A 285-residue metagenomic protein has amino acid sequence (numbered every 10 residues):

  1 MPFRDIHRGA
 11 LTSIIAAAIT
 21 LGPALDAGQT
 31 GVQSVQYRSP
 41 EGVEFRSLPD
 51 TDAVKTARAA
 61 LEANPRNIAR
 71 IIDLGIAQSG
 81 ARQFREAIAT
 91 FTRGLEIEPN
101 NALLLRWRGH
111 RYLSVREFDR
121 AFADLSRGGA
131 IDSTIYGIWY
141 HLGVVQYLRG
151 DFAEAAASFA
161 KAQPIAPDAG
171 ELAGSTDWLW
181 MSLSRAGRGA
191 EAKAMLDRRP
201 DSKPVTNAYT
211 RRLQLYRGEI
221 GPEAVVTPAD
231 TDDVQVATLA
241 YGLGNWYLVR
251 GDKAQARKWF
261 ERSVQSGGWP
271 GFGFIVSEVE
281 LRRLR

Functional and structural regions predicted by a protein language model:
L25-A69, D73, G80, R285: N-terminal leader/linker segments that initiate helical-solenoid repeat arrays
A59-A60, R93-G94, R127-G128, K161-A162 (+2 more regions): Canonical positions in the second alpha-helix
A63, I97, I131, I165-D168 (+4 more regions): Structural marker of alpha-solenoid helical repeat scaffolds
I68-A69, A102-L103, Y136-G137, G170-A173 (+2 more regions): Helix-start (N-cap) detector for alpha-helical repeat units in TPR-like alpha-solenoids, especially tetratricopeptide
G80-A81, S114-V115, L148-R149, M181 (+3 more regions): Register position in tetratricopeptide repeats
